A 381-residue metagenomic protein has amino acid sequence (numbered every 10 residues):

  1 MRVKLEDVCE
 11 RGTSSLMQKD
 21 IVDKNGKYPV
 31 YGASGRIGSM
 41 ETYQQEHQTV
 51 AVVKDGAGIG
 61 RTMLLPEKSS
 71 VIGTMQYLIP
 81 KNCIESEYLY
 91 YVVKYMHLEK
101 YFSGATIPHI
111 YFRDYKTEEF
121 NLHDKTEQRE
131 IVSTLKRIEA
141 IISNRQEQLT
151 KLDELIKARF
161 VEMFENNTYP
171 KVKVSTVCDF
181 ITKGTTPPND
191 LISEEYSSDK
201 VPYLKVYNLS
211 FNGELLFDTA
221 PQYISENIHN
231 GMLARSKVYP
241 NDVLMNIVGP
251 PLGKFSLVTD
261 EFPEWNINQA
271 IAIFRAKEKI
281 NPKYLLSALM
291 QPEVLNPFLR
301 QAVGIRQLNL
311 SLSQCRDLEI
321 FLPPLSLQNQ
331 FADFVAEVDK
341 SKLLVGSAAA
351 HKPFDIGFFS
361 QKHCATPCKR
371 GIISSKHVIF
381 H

Functional and structural regions predicted by a protein language model:
M1-L16, D20-G32, E119-V132, N144-P188 (+3 more regions): Non-catalytic DNA-recognition/assembly elements of restriction-modification systems
E6-H47, M63-L65, S70-I72, S175-E194 (+1 more regions): Sequence-specific dsDNA recognition surfaces
S14-D20, I37-S70, S86-Y88, H97-S103 (+5 more regions): Short, ligand-facing micro-motifs at secondary-structure edges
S69-Q76, T106-T126, Y196, I247 (+3 more regions): A short glycine-rich beta-alpha junction/loop motif
P80-E85, E261, A276-N281: Ligand-binding loop in jelly-roll beta-barrel domains
